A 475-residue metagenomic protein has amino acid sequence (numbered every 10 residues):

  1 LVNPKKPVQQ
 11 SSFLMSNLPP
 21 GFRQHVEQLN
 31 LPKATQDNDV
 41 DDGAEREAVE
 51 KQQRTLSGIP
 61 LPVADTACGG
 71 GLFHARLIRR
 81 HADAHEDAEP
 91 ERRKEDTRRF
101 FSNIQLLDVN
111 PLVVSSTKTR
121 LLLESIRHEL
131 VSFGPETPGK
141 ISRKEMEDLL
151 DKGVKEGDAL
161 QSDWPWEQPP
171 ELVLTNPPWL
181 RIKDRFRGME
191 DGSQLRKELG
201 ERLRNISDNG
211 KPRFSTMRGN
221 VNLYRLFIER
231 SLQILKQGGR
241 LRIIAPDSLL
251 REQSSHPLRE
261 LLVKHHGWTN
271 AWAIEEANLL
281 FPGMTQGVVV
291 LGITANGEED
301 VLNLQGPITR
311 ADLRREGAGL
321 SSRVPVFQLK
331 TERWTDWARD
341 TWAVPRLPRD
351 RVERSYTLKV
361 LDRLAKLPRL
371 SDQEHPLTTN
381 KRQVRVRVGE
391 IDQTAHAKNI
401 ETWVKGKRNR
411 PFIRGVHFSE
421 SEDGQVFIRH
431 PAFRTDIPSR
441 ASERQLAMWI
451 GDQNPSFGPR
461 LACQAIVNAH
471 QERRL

Functional and structural regions predicted by a protein language model:
L1-R99, V109-V113, D158, D163 (+1 more regions): Class I S-adenosyl-L-methionine
L61, S102, K152, P170-E171 (+1 more regions): Conserved acidic residues
V63, W164-Q194, Q445-L475: Carboxylate/His-rich catalytic cores and anion/metal-binding grooves
C68-G71, A75, V114, L122 (+4 more regions): Signature of N6-adenine DNA methyltransferases within the class I
I104-D108: Conserved SAM-binding motif I beta-strand of class I
D151-G157: Conserved SAM-binding strand-loop segment of SAM-dependent methyltransferases
A277, D340-L475: Polyanion-binding catalytic cores of nucleic-acid enzymes and NTP/SAM-utilizing transferases
